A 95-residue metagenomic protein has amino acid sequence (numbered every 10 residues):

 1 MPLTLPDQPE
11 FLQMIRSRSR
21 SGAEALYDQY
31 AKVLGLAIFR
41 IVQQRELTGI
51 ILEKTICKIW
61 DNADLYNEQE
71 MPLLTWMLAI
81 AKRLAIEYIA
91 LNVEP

Functional and structural regions predicted by a protein language model:
M1-E10, L74, E87-P95: Intrinsic, short, N-terminal disordered tails of RNA polymerase sigma-factor systems
L12, E24, G49, E70 (+1 more regions): Short, structured helix-loop boundary elements
Q13-L36: A short, charge-rich alpha-helical start-of-domain segment used by transcription regulators
R16-S17, I56-E70, N92: Sigma70-family region 2
L26, Y30, L34, T55 (+1 more regions): Residue-level preference for hydrophobic side chains embedded in well-ordered alpha helices
L34, I38, A63, M77-I89: Hydrophobic-face residues of short alpha-helical interaction/recognition segments
G35, R45-N62: Conserved RNAP core-binding helix
